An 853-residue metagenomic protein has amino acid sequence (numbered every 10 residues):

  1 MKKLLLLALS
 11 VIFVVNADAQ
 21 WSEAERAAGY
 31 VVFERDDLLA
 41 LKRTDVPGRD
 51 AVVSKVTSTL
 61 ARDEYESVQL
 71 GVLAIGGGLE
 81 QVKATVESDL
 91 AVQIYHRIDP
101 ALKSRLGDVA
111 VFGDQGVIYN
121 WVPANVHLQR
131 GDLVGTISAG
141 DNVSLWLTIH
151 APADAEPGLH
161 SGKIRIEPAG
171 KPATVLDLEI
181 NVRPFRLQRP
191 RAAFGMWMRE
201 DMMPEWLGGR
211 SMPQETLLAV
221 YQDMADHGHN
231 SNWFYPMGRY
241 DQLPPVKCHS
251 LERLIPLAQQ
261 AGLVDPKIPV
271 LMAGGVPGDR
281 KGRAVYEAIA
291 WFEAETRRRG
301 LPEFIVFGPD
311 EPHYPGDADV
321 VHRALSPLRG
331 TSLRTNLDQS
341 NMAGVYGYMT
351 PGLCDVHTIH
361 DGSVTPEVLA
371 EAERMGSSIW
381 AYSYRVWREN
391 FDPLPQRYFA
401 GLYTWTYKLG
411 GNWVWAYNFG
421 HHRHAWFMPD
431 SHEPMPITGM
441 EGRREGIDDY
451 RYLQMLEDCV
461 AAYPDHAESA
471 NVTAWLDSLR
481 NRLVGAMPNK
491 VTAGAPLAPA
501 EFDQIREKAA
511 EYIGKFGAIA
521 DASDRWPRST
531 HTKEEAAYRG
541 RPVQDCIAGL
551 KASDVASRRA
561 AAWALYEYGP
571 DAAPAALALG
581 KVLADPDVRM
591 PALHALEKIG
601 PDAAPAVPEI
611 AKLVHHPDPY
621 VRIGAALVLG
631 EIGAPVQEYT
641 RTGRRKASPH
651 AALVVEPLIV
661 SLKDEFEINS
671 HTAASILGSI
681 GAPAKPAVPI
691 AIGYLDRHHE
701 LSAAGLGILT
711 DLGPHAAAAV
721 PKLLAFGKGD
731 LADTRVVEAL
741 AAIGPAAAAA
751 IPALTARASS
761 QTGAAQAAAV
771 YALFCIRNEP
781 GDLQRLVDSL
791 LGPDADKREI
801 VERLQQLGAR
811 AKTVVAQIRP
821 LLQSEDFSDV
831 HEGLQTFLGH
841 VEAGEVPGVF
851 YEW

Functional and structural regions predicted by a protein language model:
Q20-V52, G76-L147: Surface-exposed binding patches on compact interaction domains or structured appendages
V53-G76: Contiguous beta-strand segments within globular domains
L73-V82, V134-P190: Extended acidic/polar, glycine-enriched regions that form or flank non-catalytic beta-rich accessory modules
T174-G275, P302-I305: An acidic-aromatic substrate-binding cleft motif
P277, I289-A318, S326-A343, H421-A536: Catalytic domains of carbohydrate-active enzymes that cleave complex glycans
P351, D355-H421: Catalytic-core region of carbohydrate-active enzymes that cleave or remodel glycosidic bonds
S529-Y538, A556-D571, R589-D602, K612 (+8 more regions): Structural detector for internal amphipathic alpha-helices that build alpha-solenoid repeat scaffolds
A537-G549, P570-L583, D602-V614, P635-S661 (+6 more regions): Amphipathic alpha-helical scaffolding segments comprising HEAT/armadillo-like alpha-solenoid repeats
